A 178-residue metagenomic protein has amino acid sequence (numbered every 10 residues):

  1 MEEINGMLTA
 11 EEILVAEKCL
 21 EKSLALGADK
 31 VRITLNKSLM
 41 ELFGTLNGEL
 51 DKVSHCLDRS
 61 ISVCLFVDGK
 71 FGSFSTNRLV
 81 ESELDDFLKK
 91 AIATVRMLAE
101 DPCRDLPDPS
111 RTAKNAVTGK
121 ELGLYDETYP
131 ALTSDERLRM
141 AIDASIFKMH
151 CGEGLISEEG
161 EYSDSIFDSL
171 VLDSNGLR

Functional and structural regions predicted by a protein language model:
M1-R178: Active-site bordering "gate/hinge" segments that shape substrate access to catalytic or cofactor-binding pockets
